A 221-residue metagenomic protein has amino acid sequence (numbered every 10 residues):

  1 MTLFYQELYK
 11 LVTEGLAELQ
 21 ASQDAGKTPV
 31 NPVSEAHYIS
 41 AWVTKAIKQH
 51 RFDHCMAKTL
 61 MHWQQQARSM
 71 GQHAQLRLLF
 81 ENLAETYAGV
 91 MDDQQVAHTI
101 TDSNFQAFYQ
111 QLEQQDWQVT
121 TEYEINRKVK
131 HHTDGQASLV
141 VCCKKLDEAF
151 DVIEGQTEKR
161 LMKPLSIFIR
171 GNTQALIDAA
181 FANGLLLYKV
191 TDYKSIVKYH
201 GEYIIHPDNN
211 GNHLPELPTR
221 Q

Functional and structural regions predicted by a protein language model:
M1-D53: N-terminal leader/presequence regions that precede the main folded/catalytic core
W42-E81: Short, charged early-sequence alpha-helical segments and their helix-coil boundaries
M70-W117: Surface-exposed beta-loop interaction hotspot
M91, E154-I169: Short glycine-rich, basic-tinged beta-strand/loop micro-motifs
Q114-R160: An N-terminal amphipathic alpha-helical segment
K130-C143, Y193-G211: Accessory recognition modules or surfaces
R170-I204: Short, compact, well-ordered microdomains
Y188, I204-Q221: C-terminal structured domains
